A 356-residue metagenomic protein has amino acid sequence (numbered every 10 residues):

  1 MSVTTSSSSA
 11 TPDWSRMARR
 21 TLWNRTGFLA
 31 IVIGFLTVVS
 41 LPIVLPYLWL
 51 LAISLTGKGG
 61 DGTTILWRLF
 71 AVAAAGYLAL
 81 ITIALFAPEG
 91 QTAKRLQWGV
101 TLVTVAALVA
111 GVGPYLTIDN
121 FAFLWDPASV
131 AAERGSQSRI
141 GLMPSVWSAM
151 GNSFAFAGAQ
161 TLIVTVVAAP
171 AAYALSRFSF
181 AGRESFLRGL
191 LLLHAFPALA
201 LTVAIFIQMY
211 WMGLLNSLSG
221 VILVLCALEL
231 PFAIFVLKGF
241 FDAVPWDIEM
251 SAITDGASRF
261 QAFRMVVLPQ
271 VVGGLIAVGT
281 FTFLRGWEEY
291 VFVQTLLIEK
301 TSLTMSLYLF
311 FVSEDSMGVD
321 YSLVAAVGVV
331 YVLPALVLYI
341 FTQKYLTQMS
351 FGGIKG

Functional and structural regions predicted by a protein language model:
M1-W23: Short, Lys/Arg-rich, polar N-terminal cytosolic tail immediately upstream of the first transmembrane signal-anchor
R20-L22, F28-G356: A structural signal for multi-pass alpha-helical bundles of membrane permease subunits that mediate small-molecule
